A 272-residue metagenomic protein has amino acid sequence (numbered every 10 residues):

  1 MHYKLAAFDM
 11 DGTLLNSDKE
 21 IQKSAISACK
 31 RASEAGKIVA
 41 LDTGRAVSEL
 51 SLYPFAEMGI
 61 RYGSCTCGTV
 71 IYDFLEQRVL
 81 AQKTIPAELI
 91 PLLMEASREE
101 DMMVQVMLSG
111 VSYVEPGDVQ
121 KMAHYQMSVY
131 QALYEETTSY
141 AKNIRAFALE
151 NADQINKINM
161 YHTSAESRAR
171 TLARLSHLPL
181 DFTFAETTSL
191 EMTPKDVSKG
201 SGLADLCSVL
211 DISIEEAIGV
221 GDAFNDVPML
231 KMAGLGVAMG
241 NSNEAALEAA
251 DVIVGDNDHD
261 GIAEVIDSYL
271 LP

Functional and structural regions predicted by a protein language model:
M1-L5, D9, N16, Q22 (+1 more regions): Mg2+-dependent phosphoryl-transfer enzymes with acidic/Ser/Thr/Gly-rich catalytic loops
E20-M127: Active-site phosphate-binding/coordination module
K30-E34, R98, S176, K231 (+1 more regions): Anion (oxyanion) recognition and catalysis
G36-A40, I60-R61, N156-K157, E215-E216 (+1 more regions): Short active-site oxyanion
A56-G59, T66-C67, L75, S176-L178 (+2 more regions): Short, structured coil segments at secondary-structure junctions
I60-T66, Q126, F182-F184, G236-G240 (+1 more regions): Short hydrophobic/aromatic-enriched beta-strand-loop microsegments
A96, E100-M103, M107-V220: Conserved acidic, metal-coordinating active-site core of Asp-based, Mg2+-dependent phosphoryl-transfer enzymes
